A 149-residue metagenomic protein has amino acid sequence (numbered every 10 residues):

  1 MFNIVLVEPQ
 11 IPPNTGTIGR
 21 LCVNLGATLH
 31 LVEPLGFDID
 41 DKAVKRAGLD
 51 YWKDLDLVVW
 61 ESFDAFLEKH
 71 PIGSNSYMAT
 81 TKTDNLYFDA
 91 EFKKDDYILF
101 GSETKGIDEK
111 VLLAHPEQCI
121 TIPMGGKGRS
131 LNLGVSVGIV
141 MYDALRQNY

Functional and structural regions predicted by a protein language model:
M1-Y149: Post-transcriptional modification and biogenesis factors for structured RNAs of the translation apparatus
